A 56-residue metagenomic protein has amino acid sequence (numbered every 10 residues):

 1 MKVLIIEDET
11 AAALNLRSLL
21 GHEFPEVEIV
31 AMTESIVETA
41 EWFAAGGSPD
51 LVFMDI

Functional and structural regions predicted by a protein language model:
M1-L4: Non-catalytic signal-transmission and effector/linker regions of two-component phosphorelay proteins
E7: Conserved acidic carboxylate
T10-L14: Charged phosphotransfer/docking patches of two-component systems
R17, M32-L51: Acidic, metal-coordinating helix/loop segments flanking the phosphotransfer/catalytic sites of two-component signaling
L19-E23: Alpha-helical interaction/dimerization surfaces of two-component signaling modules
F24-V30: A generic structural motif
D55: Active-site residues of response regulator receiver
